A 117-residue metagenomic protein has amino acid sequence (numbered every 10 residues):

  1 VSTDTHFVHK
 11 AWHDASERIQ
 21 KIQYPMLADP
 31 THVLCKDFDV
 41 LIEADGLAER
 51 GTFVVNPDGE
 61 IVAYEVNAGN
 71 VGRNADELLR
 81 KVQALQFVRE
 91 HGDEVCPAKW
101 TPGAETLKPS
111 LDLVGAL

Functional and structural regions predicted by a protein language model:
V1-L117: Chalcogenol-based redox active-site neighborhoods
